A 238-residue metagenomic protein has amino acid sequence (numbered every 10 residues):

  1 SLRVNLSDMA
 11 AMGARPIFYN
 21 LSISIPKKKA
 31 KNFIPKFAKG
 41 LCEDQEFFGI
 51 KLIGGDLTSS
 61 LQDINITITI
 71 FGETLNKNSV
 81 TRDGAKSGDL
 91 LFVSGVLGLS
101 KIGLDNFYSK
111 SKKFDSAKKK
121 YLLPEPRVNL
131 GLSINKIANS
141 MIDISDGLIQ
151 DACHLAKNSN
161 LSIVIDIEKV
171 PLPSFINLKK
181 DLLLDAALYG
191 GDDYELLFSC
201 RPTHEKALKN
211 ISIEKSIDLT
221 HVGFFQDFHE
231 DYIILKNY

Functional and structural regions predicted by a protein language model:
S1, L130, L148: Catalytic-loop motifs flanking and including active-site residues across diverse enzymes
S1-V93: Glycine-rich phosphate/pyrophosphate-binding loop regions near the starts of catalytic domains
A14, G55-D56, E73, A85 (+5 more regions): Gly/Ser/Thr-rich helix-start
I17-I23, S109-K110, L130-S133, A186-L188: A short alpha-helix capping/helix-coil boundary motif
S22-K27, F107, K113-D115, D193: Active-site-proximal beta-alpha loop/turn segments in soluble metabolic enzymes
K27-I53, S59-I66, F71, K136-I137 (+1 more regions): Glycine-/charge-enriched secondary-structure boundary and capping motifs
G54, N78-S79, V128-N129, L182-D185: A generic local structural motif
N65, V80-L132: Short, acidic (Asp/Glu-rich) active-site segment that either coordinates a divalent metal cofactor
